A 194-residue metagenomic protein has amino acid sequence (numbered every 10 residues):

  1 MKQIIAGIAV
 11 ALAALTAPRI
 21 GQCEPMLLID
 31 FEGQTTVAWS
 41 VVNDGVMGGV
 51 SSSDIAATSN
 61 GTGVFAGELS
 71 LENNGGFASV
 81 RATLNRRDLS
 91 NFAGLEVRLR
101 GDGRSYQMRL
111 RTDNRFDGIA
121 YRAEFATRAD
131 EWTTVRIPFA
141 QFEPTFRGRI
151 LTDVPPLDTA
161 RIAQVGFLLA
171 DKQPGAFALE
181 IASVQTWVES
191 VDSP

Functional and structural regions predicted by a protein language model:
M1-I4: Positively charged n-region of N-terminal signal peptides that target proteins for export
A6-G7, S193: Short amphipathic alpha-helical "recognition" segments used for binding
G7-T16: Bacterial N-terminal signal peptides
T16-P194: Beta-rich carbohydrate-recognition modules and glycan-binding surfaces
